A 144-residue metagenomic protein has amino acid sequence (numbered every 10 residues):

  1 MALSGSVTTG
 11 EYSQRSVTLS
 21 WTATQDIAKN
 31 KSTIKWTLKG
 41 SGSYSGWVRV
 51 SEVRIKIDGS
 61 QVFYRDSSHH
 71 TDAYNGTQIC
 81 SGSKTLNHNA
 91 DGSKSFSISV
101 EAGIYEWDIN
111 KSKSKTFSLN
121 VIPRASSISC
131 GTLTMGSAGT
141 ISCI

Functional and structural regions predicted by a protein language model:
M1-T132, G136-S142: Mature extracytoplasmic or otherwise solvent-exposed domains
